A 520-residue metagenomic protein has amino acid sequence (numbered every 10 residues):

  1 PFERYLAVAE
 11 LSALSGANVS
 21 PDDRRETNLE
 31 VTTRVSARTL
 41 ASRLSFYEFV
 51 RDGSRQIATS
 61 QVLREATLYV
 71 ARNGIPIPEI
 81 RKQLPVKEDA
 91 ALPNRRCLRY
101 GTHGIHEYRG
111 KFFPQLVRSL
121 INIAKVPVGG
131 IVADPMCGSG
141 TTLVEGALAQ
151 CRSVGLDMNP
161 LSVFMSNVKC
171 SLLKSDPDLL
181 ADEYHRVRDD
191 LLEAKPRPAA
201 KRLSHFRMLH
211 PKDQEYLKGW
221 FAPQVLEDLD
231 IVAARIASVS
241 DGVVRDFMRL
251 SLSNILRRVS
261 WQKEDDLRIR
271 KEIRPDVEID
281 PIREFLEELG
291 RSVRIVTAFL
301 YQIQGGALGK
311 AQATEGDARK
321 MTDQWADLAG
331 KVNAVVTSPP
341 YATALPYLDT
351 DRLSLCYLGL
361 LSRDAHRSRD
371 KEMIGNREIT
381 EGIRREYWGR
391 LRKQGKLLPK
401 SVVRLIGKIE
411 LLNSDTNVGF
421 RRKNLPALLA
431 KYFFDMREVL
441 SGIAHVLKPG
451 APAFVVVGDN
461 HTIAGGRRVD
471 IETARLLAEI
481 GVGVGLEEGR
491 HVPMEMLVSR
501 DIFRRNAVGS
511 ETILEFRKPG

Functional and structural regions predicted by a protein language model:
E3-A17, R24-V126, A149, V154-V403 (+6 more regions): Nucleic-acid modification enzymes, centered on SAM-dependent nucleic-acid methyltransferases
V128-G138: Conserved class I S-adenosyl-L-methionine
I131, F247, A451-P452: Short glycine-centered segments of the SAM/dcSAM-binding site in methyltransferase folds
T141-C151: Conserved SAM-binding loop of SAM-dependent methyltransferases across substrates and taxa, primarily the Class I
D364, L447-A453: Short glycine-dipeptide loop
V418-A430: Surface-exposed cleft-lining segments at the edges of enzyme active sites
F434-P449: A short glycine-rich, Lys/Arg-flanked "PGG" loop and its adjoining helix->strand segment in the class I
G509-E515: Short hydrophobic/aromatic beta-strand or adjacent loop that forms the aromatic wall/cage of a ligand/substrate-binding
